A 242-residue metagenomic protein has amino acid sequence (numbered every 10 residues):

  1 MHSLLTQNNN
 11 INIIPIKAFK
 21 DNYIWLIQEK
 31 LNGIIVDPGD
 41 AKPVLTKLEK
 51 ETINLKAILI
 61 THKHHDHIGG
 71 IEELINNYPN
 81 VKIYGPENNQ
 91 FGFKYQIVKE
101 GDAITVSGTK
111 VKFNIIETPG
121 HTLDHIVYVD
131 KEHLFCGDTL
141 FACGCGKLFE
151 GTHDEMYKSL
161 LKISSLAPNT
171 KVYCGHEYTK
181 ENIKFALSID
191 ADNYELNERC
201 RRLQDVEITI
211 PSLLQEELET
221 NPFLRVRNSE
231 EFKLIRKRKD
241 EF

Functional and structural regions predicted by a protein language model:
M1-K56, Y95-F185: Catalytic core of the metallo-beta-lactamase
H2, L161-K171, Y178-F242: Accessory terminal helices/loops
A41-G85: Active-site metal-binding motif and surrounding structural segment of the metallo-beta-lactamase
H62, Q90-F93: Glycine/proline-rich, flexible active-site/cofactor-binding loop segments that harbor closely spaced acidic
D66, Q90, L148: Glycine-/small-residue-rich active-site loops that bind phosphorylated ligands and cofactors
G85-E87, K99-E100: Short loop/edge segments at beta-strand edges and connector loops that shape dinucleotide/nucleotide cofactor-binding
